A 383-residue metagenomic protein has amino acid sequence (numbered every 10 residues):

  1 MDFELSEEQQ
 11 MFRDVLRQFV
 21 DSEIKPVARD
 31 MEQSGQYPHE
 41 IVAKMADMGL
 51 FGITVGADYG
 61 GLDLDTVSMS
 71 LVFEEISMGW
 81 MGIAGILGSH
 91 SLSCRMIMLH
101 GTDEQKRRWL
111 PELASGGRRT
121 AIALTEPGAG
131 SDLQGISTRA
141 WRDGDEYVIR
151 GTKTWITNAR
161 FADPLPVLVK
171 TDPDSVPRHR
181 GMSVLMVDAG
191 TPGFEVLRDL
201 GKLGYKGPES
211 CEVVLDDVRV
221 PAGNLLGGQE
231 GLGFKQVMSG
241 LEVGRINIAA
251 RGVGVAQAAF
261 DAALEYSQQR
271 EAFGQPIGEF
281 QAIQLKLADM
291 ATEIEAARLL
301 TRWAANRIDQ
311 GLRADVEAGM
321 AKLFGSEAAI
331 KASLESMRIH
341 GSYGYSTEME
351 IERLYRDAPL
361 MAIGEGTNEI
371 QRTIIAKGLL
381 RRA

Functional and structural regions predicted by a protein language model:
M1-A84, H100-Q105, E112, G116-G117 (+5 more regions): Alpha-helical interface subdomain recognition
I86, L113, G128-S131, W155-N158 (+2 more regions): Short Gly/Pro-enriched turn/cap motifs at secondary-structure boundaries
L92-H100: Helix-loop "lid/cap" segments that line or gate small-molecule binding pockets
G116-L124, P166-L168: A short, Trp-centered hydrophobic/proline-enriched beta-strand micro-motif
G135, G190-R219: Flexible, small-/acidic-enriched active-site or ligand-binding loops
T138-A140: A structural signal for short hydrophobic beta-strand segments in well-ordered beta-sheet cores
E146, R150-V196: A short core secondary-structure module
R178-H179, V196-R198, P221-Q229: Short, charged, solvent-exposed linker or helix-capping segments at domain edges/interfaces that act as flexible hinges
